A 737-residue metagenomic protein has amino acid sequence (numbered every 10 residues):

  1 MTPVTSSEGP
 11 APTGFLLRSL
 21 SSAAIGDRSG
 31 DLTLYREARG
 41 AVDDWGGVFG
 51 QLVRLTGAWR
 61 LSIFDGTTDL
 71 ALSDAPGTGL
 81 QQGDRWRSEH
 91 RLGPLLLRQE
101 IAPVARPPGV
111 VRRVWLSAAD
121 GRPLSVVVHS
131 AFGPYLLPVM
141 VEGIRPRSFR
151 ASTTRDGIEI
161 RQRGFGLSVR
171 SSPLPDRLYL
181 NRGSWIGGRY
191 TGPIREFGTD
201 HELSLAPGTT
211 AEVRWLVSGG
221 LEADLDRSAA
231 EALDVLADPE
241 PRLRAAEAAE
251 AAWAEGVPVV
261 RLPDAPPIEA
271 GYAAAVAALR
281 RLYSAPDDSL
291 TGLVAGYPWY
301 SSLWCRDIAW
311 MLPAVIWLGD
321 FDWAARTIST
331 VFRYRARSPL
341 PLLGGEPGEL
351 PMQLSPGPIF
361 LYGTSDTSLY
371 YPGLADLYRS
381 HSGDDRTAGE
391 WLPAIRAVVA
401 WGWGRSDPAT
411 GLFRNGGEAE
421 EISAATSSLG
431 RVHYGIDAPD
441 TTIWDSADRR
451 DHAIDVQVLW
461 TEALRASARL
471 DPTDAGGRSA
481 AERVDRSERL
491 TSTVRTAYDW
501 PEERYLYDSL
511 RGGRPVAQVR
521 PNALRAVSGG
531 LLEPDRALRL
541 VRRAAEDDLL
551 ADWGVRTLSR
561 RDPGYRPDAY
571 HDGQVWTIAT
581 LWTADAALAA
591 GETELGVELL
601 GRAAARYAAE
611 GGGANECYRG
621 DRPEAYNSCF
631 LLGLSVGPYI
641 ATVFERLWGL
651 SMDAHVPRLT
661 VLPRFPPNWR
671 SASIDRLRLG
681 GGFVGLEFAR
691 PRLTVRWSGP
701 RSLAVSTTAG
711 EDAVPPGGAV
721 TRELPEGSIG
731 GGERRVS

Functional and structural regions predicted by a protein language model:
M1-D264, W317-A324, A589-E592, A608 (+2 more regions): Terminal accessory carbohydrate-recognition/targeting modules of carbohydrate-active enzymes
T2-A58, Y300-L303, I359-H381, W500-E546 (+3 more regions): C-terminal capping/lid segments that line or modulate ligand- or cofactor-binding pockets
A105-G109, R195-F197, L303-D307, A394 (+5 more regions): Short, glycine/acidic-rich beta->alpha junctions
V141, S301-A425, V432, I454-Q457 (+5 more regions): Aromatic-rich carbohydrate-recognition surfaces in CAZymes
V259-L303, R326-Y362, D407-D451, T491-V575 (+5 more regions): Extended glycan-interaction surfaces of carbohydrate-active proteins
V260-E269, V315-I328, Y378-R396, D407-T410 (+4 more regions): Structural helix-adjacent loops and short alpha-helical linkers that scaffold large soluble proteins
H452-V494, Q574-G611: Extended amphipathic alpha-helical segments enriched in small hydrophobics
